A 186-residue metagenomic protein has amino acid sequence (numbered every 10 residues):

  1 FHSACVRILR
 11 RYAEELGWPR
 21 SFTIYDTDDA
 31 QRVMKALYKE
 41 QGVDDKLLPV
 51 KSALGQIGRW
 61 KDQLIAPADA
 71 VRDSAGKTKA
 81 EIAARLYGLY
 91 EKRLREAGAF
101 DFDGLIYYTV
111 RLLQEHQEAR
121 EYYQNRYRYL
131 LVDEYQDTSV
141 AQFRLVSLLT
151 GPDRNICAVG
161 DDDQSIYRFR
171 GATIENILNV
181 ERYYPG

Functional and structural regions predicted by a protein language model:
F1-Y129, R154, A172-N176, R182-P185: A basic/glycine-biased coupling hinge at the interface between accessory DNA-binding modules
Y127-D137: Conserved P-loop NTPase "ATPase switch" module shared by AAA+ and STAND
Y135, V140-G186: Conserved RecA-like helicase ATPase core segment that couples NTP binding/hydrolysis to strand translocation
